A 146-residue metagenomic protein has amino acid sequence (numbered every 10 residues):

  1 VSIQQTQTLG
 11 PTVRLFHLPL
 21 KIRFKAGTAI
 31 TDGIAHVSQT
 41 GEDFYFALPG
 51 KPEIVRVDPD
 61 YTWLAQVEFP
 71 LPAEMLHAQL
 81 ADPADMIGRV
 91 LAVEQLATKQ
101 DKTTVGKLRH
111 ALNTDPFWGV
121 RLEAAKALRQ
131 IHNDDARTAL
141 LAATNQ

Functional and structural regions predicted by a protein language model:
V1-Q130: Non-catalytic accessory/interaction domains
N133-Q146: Extended amphipathic alpha-helical coiled-coil/heptad-repeat regions
